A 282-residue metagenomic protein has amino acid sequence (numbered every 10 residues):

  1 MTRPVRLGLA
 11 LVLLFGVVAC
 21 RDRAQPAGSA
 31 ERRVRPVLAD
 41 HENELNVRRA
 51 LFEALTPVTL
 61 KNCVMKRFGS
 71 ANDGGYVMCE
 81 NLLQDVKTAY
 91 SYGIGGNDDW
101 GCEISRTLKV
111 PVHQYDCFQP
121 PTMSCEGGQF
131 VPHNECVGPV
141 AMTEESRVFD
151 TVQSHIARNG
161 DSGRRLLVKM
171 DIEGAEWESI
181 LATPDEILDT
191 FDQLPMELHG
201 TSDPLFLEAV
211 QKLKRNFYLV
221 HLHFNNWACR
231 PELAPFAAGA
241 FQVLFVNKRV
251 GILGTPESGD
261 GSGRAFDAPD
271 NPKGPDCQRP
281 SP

Functional and structural regions predicted by a protein language model:
M1-G8: Bacterial N-terminal signal peptides that target proteins for export
G8-L11, P26-G28: Intrinsically disordered, low-complexity segments enriched in polar/charged small residues
L13-V17: Hydrophobic core
R21-P282: Phosphate/nucleotide-binding beta-alpha loop and adjacent structural elements of enzyme active sites
